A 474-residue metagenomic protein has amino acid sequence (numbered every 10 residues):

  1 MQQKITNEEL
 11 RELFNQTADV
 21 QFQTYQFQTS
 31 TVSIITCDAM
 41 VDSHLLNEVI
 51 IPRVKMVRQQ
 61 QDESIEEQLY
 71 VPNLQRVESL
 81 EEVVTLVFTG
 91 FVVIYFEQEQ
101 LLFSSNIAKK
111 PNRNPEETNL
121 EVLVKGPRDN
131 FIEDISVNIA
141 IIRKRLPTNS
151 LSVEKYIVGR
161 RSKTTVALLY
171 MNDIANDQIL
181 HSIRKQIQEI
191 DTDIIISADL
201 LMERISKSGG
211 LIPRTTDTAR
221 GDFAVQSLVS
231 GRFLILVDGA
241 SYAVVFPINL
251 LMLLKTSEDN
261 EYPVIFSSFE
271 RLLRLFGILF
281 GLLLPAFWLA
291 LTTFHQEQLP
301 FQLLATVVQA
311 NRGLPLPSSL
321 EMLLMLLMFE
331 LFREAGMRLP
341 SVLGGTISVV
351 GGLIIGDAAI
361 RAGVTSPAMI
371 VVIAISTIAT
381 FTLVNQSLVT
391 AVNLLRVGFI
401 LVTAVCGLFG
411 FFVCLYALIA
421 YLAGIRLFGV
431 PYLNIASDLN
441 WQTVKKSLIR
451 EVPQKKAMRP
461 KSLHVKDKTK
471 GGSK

Functional and structural regions predicted by a protein language model:
M1-L283, E297-F301, L422-K474: Membrane-embedded alpha-helical signal segments
K109, T118, K125, D129 (+4 more regions): A generic, residue-level signal for flexible/boundary positions that often mark functional hotspots
S267-Q296, R312-L314, L331-S341: Interfacial segments of transmembrane alpha-helices in multi-pass membrane proteins
F287, P300-L303, V308, P315-K474: Generic detector of multi-pass transmembrane helix bundles and their immediately adjacent loops in polytopic membrane
